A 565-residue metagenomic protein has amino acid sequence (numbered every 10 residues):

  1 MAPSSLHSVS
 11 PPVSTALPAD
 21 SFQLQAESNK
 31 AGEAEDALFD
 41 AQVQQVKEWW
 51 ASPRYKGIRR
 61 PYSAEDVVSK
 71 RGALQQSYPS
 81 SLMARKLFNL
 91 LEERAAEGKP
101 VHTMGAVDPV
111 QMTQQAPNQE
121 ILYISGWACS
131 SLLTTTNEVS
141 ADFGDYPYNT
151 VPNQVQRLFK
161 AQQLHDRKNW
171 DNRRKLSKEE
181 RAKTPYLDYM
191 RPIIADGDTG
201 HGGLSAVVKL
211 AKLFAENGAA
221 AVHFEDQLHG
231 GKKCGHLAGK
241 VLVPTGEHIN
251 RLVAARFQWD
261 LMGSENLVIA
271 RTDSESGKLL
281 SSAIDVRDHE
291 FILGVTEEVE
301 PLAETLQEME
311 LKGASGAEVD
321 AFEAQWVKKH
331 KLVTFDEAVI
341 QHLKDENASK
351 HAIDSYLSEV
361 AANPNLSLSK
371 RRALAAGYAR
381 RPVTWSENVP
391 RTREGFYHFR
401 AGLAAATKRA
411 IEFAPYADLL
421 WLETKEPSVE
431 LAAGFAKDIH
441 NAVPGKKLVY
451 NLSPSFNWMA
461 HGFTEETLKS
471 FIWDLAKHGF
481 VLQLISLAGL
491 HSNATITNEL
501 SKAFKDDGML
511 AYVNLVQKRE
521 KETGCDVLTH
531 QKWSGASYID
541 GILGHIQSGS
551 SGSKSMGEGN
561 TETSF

Functional and structural regions predicted by a protein language model:
A2-L38: Compositionally biased, intrinsically disordered low-complexity regions enriched for acidic
A2-S10, R71-E97, K502-C525: Short, intrinsically disordered, low-complexity segments enriched in Ser/Thr and Pro
N29-K30, E35-F39, V46-K47, D66-L74: Conserved, well-structured core domains of diverse proteins
G32-E35, F39, S80, E346 (+1 more regions): Intrinsic-disorder-associated interaction segments
Q42-Q45, M83, Q154, N493 (+1 more regions): Alpha-helical structural motif
E48, S52-K70, Q76-E97, T103-Y450 (+5 more regions): Alpha/beta enzyme core
F463-M556: Conserved alpha/beta catalytic core and glycan-binding cleft of carbohydrate-active enzymes
